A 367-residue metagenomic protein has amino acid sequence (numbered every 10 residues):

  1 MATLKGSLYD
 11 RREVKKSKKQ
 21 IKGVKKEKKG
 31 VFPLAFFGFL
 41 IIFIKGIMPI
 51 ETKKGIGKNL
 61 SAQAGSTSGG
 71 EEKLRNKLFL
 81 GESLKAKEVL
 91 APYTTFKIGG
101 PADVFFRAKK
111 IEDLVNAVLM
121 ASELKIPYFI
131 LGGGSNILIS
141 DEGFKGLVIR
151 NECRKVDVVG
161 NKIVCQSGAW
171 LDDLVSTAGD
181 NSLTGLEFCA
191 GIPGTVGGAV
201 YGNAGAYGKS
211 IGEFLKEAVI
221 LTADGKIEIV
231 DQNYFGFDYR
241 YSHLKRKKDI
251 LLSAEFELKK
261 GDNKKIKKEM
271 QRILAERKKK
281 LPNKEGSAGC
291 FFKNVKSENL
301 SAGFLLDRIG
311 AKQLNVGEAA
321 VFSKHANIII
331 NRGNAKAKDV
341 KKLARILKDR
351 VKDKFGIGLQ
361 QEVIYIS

Functional and structural regions predicted by a protein language model:
L4-R11, F32, L60-G70: Short, low-complexity intrinsically disordered segments enriched in A/P/G/S/L with frequent Arg, especially at protein
Y9, I41-I47: Short, positively charged and aromatic/hydrophobic N-terminal segments
Q20-L34: Cationic, amphipathic, low-complexity segments that mediate targeting or membrane/lipid association
P49, E71-V196, A204: Anion-binding (especially nucleotide phosphate/pyrophosphate-binding) glycine-rich loop and adjoining beta-alpha core
A86, L221-T222, I227-S367: Phosphate/pyrophosphate- and phosphate-bearing ligand-binding catalytic cores of soluble enzymes
N136-I137, V175-A178, L186-A190, N203-S210 (+3 more regions): A generic local secondary-structure boundary/capping motif
N181, G185-K216, T222, S287 (+1 more regions): A gly/ser-rich beta-alpha-beta helix-loop segment of oxidoreductase catalytic cores
